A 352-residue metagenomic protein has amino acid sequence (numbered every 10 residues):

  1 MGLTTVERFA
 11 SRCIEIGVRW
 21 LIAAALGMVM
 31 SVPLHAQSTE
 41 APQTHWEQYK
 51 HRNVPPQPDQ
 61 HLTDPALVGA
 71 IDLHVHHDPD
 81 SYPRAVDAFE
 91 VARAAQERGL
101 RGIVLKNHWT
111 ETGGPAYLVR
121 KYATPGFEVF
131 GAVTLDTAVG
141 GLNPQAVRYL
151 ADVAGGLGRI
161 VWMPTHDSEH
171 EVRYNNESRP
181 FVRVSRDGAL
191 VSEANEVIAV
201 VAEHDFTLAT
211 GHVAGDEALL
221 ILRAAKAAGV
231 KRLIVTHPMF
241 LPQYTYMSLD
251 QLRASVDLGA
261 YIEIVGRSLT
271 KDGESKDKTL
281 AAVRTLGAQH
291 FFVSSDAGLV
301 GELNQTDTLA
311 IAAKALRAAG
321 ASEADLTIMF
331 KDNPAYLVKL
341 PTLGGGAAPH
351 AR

Functional and structural regions predicted by a protein language model:
G17-S31: Bacterial N-terminal signal peptides
T39-F127: An N-terminally biased module of ancient metal coordination in phosphate/nucleic-acid-related enzymes
D72, H76, E90-G113, G126-T137 (+4 more regions): Divalent metal-dependent hydrolysis catalytic cores, especially in the metallo-beta-lactamase
A116-P125, Y149-G156, K226, L252-D257 (+1 more regions): Acidic (Asp/Glu)-rich catalytic clusters
G126, G140-T236: Extended substrate/RNA-proximal surfaces in nucleic-acid metabolism proteins
A199, H204-E274, F292: Catalytic pocket-lining loop regions of alpha/beta-barrel enzymes, especially the amidohydrolase/enolase/GH5 lineages
A288-Q305: Short acidic/histidine-rich active-site segments
T308-R352: Mid-to-C-terminal alpha-helical segments outside catalytic/metal-binding sites
